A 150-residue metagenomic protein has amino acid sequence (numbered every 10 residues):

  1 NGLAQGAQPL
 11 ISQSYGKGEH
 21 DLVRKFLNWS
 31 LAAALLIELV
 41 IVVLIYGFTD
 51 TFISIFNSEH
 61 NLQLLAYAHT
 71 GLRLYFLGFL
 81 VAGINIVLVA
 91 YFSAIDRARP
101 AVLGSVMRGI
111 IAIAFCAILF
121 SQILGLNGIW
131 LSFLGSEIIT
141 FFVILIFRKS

Functional and structural regions predicted by a protein language model:
N1-V43, T49, A82-A101: Small-residue-rich hydrophobic transmembrane alpha-helices
I11, F52-I53, F92, L119-F120 (+1 more regions): Hydrophobic alpha-helical interface/terminus motif in multipass membrane transporters
Q13, G18, T51-N61, Q122-I123: Helix-terminus/linker motif at the lipid-water interface of multi-pass membrane proteins
L31, L36, V40-L44, I111-C116 (+1 more regions): Transmembrane-helix signature of multi-pass solute transporters
A34, L72-Y75, F79, S105-V106 (+1 more regions): Residue-level recognition of transmembrane alpha-helices in multi-pass small-molecule transporters/permeases
V40-L62, H69: Short membrane-interface helical motifs at transmembrane helix boundaries in multi-pass membrane transporters
N61-L88: Alpha-helical transmembrane segments of multi-pass membrane proteins
G109-F142: Membrane-interface helix-loop junctions in multi-pass transport and translocation proteins
